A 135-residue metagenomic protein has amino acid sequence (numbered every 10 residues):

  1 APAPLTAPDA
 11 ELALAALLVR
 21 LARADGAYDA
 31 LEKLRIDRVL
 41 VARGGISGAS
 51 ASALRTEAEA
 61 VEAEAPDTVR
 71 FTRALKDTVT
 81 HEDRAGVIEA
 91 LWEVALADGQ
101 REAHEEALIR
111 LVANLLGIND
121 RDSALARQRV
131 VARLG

Functional and structural regions predicted by a protein language model:
A1-G135: Small-residue-enriched hydrophobic alpha-helices in membranes
